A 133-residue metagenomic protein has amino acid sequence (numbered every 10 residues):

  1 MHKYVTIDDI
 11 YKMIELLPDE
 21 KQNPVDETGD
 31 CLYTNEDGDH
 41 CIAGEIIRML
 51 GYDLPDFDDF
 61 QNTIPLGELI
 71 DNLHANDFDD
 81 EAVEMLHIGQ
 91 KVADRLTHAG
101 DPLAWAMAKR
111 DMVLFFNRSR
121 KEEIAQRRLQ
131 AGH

Functional and structural regions predicted by a protein language model:
M1, A125-H133: Short intrinsically disordered terminal tails
M1-E36: Short, charged/polar N-terminal "headpieces" of proteins
T6-D9, H98, L129-A131: Intrinsic-disorder/low-complexity, polar/charged segments
I7-I10, D39-A43, L66, M85: Short runs of predominantly hydrophobic/aromatic residues within well-ordered alpha helices that form helix-helix
E15-P18, I47, G51: Hydrophobic/aromatic-lined pockets within catalytic cores
N23-G29, L50-N117, E123-R127: Catalytic phosphate/metal-binding cores of nucleic-acid and nucleotide-processing enzymes, i.e., regions that mediate
T34-M49: Active-site nucleophilic cysteine motif
